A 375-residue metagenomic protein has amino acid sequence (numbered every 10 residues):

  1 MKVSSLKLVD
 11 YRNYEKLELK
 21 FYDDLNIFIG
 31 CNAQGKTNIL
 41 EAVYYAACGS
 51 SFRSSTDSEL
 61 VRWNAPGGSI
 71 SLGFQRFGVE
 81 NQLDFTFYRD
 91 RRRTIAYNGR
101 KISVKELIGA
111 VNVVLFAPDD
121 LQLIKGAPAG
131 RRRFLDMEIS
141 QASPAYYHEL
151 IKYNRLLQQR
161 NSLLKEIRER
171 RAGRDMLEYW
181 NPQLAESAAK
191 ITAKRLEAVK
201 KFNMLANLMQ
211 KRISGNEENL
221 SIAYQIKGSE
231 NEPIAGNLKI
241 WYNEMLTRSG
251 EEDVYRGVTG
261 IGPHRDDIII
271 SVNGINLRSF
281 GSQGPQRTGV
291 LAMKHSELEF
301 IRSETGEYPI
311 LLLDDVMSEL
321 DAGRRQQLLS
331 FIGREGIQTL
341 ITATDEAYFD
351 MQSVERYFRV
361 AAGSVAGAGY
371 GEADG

Functional and structural regions predicted by a protein language model:
M1-C31, R171-I310, E319-G323, Q327-Q338 (+2 more regions): Conserved NTPase motor "head" modules and their coupling/switch loops across ABC/AAA+ ATPases, GTPases, and GHKL ATPases
Y11, E15-A96, A145, Y153 (+4 more regions): Conserved P-loop NTP-binding catalytic core
L17, G68, N81, R91-R93 (+4 more regions): Change "...and in nucleic-acid phosphodiester-cleaving endonucleases..." to "...and in nucleic-acid processing enzymes
A47-G130, F134-Y146, N203-L208, L238 (+1 more regions): Nucleotide-state sensing region of NTPase/ATPase domains
Q122-S214: An accessory alpha-helical subdomain
D314-V316: Walker B catalytic acidic pair
T342-T344: H-loop/switch region of ABC-family ATPase nucleotide-binding domains
M351-V360: Conserved catalytic segment of ABC-fold P-loop ATPases
